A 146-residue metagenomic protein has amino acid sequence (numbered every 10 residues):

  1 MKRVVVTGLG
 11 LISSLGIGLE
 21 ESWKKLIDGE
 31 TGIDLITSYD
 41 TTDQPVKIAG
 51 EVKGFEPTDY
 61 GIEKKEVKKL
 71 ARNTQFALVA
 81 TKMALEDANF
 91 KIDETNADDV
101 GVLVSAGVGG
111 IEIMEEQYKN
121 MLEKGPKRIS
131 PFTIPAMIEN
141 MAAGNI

Functional and structural regions predicted by a protein language model:
M1-N145: Conserved "HGTGT" condensation-loop signature of ketosynthase/thiolase-family condensing enzymes that catalyze
